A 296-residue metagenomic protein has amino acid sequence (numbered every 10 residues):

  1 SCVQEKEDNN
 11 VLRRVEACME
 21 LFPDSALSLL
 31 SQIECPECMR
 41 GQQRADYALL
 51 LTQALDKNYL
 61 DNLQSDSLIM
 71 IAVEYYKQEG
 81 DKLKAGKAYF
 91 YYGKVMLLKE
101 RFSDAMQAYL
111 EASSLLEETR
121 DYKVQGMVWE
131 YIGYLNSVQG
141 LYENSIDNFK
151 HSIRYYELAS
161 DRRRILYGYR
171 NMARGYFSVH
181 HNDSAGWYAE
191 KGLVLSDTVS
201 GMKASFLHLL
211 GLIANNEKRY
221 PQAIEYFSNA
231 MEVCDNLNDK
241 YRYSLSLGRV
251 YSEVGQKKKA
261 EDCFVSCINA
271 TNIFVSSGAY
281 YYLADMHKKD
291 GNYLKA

Functional and structural regions predicted by a protein language model:
C2-A296: A "functional boundary" signal
